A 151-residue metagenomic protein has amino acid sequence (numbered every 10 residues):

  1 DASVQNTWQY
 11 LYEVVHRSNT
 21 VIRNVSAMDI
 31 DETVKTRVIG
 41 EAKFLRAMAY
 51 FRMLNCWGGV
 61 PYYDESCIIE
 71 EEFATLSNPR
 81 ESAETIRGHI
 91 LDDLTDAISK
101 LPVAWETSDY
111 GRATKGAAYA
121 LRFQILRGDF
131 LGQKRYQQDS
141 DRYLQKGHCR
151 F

Functional and structural regions predicted by a protein language model:
D1-W57, F73-G88, D93-Y110: Conserved, well-structured interaction surfaces
W8-Q9, T107-T114, G132-Y143: Outer-membrane beta-barrel proteins
V15-I22, A118-R127: Well-ordered alpha-helical segments within folded domains of soluble proteins
S26, L54-N55, P61, W105 (+1 more regions): Short coil/turn linking the two alpha-helices of tandem helical-hairpin repeats
I39, R46, M53, K115 (+1 more regions): Structural register within alpha-helical repeat arrays
G59-E84, G132-Q145, C149: Short coil/linker segments at helix-helix boundaries
S66, E81-S82, T114-G116, Q124: General structural signal for secondary-structure boundaries
